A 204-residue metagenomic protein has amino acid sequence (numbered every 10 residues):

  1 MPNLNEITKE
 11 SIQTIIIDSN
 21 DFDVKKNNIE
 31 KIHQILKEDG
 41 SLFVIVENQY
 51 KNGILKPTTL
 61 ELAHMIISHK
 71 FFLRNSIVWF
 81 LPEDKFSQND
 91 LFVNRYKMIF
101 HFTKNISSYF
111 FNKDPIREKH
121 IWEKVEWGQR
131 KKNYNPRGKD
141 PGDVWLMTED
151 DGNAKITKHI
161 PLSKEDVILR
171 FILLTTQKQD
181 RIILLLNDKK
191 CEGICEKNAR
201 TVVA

Functional and structural regions predicted by a protein language model:
M1-A204: Core catalytic lobe of class I
